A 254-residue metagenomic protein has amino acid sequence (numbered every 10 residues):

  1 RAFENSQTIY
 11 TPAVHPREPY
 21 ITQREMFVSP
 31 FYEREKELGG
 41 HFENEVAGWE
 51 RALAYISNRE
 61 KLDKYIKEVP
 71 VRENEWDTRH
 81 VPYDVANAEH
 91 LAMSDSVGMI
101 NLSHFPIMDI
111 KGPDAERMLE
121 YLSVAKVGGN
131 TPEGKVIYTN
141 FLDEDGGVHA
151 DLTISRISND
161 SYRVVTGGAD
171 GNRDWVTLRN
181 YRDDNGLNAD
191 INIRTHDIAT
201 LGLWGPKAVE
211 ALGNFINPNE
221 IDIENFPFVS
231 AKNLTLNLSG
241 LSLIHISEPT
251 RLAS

Functional and structural regions predicted by a protein language model:
R1-L243, S247, R251: Glycine/proline-enriched, intrinsically flexible loops and inter-domain linkers
